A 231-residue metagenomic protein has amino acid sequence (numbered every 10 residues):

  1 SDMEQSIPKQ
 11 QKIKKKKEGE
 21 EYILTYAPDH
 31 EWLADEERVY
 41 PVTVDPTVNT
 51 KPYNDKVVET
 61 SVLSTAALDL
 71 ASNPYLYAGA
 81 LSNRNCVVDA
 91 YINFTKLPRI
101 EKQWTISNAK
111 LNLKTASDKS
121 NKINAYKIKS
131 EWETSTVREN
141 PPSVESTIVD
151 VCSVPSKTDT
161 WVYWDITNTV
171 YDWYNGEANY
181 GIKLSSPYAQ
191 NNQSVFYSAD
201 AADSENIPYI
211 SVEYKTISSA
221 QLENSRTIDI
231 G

Functional and structural regions predicted by a protein language model:
S1-N54, R84, S211-K215: Residues that cap or anchor secondary-structure elements
K16-E20, N83-C86, S153-T160: Short proline/glycine- and polar residue-rich coil/turn motifs
Y22, A90-I92, T160-W164: Short strand-edge motifs at loop-to-beta-strand transitions and within beta-strands of extracellular beta-rich domains
L24-A27, Y174-S194: Extracellular beta-strand ligand-recognition surfaces/modules
L33-Y40, I100-S107, Y171-Y180: Short glycine/proline/serine/threonine-rich loop/turn segments at secondary-structure transition edges
Y40-R99, K127-E133, E145, S186-G231: Flexible, small-residue-rich N-terminal segments that precede or flank a structured functional core
I92-F94, W104-S117, I210: A short beta-strand element within beta-rich, extracytoplasmic domains of secreted/secretory-pathway proteins
T115-Y180, D200: Beta-strand-rich interaction/scaffold domains
